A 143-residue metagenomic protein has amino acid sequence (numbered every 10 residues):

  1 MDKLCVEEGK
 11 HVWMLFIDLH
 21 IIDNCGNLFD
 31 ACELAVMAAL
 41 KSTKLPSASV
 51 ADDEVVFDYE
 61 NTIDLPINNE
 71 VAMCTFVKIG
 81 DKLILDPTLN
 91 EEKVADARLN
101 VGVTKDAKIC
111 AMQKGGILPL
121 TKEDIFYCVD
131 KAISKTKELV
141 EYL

Functional and structural regions predicted by a protein language model:
M1-L143: Polyanion-binding surfaces on beta-sheet-dominated domains and ring/shell assemblies
